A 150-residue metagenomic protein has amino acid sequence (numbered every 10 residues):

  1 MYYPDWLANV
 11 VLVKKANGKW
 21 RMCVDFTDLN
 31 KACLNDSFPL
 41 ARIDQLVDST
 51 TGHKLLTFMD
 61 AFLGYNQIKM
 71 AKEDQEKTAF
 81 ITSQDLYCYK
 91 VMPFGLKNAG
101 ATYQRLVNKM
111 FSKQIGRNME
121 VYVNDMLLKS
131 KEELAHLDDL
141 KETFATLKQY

Functional and structural regions predicted by a protein language model:
M1-Y150: Retroelement reverse transcriptase polymerase core
